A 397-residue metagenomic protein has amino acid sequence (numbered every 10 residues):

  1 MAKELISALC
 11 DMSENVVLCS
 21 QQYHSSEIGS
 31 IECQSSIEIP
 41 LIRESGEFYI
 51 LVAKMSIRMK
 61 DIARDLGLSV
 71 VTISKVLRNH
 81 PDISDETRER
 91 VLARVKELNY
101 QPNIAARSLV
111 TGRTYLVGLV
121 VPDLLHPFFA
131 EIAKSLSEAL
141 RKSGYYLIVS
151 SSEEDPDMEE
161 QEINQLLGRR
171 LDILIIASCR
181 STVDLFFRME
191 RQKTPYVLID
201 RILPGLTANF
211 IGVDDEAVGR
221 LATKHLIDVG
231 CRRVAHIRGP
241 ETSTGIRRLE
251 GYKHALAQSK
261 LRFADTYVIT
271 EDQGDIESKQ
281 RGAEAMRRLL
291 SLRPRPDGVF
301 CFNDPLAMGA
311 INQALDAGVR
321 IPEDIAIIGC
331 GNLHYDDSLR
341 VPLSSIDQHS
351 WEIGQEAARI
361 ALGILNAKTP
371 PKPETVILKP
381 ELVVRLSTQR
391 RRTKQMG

Functional and structural regions predicted by a protein language model:
L5-A8, V16-K54, E97, S135-S143 (+3 more regions): Bacterial carbohydrate/catabolite-sensing allosteric modules
E14-S20, E27-Y115, R392: N-terminal helix-turn-helix DNA-binding module of bacterial transcription factors
I50-R58, K96-K134, K142-Y145, E153-D155 (+1 more regions): N-terminal helix-turn-helix/winged-helix DNA-binding helices and compositionally similar short basic alpha-helical
D65, V70-K75, L109-L125, H225 (+1 more regions): Short beta-strand segments enriched in small/hydrophobic residues
A106, E160-I163, F186, T223 (+1 more regions): Short hydrophobic/charged patches on amphipathic alpha-helices used for structural packing and interfaces
D123-H126, E153-E154, R180, G239-S243 (+1 more regions): Short histidine/acidic/glycine/proline-rich micro-motifs that form metal- and phosphate-coordinating active-site loops
E138-D184: Central regulatory/effector-binding core of bacterial HTH transcription factors
